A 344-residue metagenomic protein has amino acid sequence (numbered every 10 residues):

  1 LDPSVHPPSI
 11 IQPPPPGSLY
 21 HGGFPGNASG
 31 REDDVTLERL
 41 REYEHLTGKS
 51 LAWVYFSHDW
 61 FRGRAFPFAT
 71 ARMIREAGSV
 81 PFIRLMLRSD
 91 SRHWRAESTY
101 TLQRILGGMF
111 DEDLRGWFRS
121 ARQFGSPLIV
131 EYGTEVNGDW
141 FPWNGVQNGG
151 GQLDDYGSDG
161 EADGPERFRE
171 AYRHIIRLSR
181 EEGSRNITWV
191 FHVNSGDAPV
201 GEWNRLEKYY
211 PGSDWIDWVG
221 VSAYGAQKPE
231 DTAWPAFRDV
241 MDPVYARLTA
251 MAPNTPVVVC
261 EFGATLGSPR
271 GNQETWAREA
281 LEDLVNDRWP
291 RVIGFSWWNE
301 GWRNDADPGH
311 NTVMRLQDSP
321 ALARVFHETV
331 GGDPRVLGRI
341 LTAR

Functional and structural regions predicted by a protein language model:
D2-R62: Boundary/entry segment of secreted carbohydrate-active catalytic domains
P7-D34, L128, T255-R344: Substrate-binding cleft of secreted/luminal carbohydrate-active enzymes
I11-P14, L40-K49, A65-I83, R119-G125 (+3 more regions): Acidic (Asp/Glu)-rich catalytic clusters
H21-G23, A52-F56, P81-L85, L128-Y132 (+4 more regions): Hydrophobic faces of well-ordered beta-strands that scaffold small-molecule active sites in alpha/beta enzyme cores
G26-L37, F56-A69, S89-R92, R104-E112 (+4 more regions): Acidic-and-aromatic substrate-binding clefts and catalytic sites of carbohydrate-active enzymes
P67-M86, W218-S268: Glycoside hydrolase catalytic-domain groove-lining segments
A69-I187, M314, V330, L337-R344: Substrate-binding cleft of extracellular glycoside hydrolase catalytic domains
E131-G133, Y172-N204, N254-G267, V292-E300: Aromatic-lined carbohydrate-recognition surfaces of secreted/lumenal glycan-active proteins
